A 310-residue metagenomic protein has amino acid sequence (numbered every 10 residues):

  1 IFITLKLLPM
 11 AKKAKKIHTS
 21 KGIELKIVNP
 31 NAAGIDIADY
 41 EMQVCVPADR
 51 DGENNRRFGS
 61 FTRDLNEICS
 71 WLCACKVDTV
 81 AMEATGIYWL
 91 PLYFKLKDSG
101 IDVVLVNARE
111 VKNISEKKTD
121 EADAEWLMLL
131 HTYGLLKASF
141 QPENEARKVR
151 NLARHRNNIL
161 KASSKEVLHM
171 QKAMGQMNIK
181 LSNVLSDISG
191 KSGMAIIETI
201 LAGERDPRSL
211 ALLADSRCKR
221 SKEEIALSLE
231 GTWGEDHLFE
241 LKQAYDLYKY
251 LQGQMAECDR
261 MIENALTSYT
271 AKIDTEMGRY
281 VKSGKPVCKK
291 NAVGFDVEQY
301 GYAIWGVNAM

Functional and structural regions predicted by a protein language model:
I1-M310: A detector of single, family-specific signature residues that are central to catalytic or substrate-handling motifs
